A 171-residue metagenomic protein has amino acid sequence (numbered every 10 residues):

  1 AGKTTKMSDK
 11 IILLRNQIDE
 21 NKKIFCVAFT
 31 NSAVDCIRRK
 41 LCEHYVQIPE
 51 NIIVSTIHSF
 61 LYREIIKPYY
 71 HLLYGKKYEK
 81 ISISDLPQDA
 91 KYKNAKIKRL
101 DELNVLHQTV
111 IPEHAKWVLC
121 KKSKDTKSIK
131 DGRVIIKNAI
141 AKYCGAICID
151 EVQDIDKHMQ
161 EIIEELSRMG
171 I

Functional and structural regions predicted by a protein language model:
A1-K67: P-loop NTPase Walker
A1-T4, D9, A146, Q153-I171: Conserved helicase motor core of SF1/SF2 NTP-dependent helicases
K6, H71-C148, K157-I162: Accessory N-terminal region flanking or inserted into the helicase ATPase core in nucleic-acid motor proteins
I18, Y45, K122-S123, G170: Glycine-centered loop/turn motif at secondary-structure junctions
E20-N21, A141-Y143, R168-G170: Short loop/turn elements that form and flank the Walker-type P-loop nucleotide-binding site in RecA-like NTPase cores
N31-R38, Y143-Q153: A short, hydrophobic secondary-structure junction motif
C42-Y45, Y70-H71, E164-L166: Glycine-rich, phosphate-binding/catalytic loops in enzymes
